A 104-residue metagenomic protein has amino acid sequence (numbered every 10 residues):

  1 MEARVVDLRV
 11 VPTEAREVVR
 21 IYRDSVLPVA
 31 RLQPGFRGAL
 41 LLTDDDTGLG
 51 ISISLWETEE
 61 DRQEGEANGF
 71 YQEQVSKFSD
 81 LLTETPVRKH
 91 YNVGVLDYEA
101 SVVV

Functional and structural regions predicted by a protein language model:
M1-G50, E57-G69, D80-V104: Short S/T/G/P-rich N-terminal loop/turn motif that feeds into the first structured element of a domain
